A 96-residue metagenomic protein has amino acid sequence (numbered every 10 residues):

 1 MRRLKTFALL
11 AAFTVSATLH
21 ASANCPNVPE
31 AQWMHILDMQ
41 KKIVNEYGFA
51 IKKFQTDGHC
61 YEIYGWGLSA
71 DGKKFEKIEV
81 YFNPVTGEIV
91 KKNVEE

Functional and structural regions predicted by a protein language model:
M1-S22: Classic N-terminal secretory signal peptides
A12-T14, K42-N45, F54, D71-K73: Sterically constrained small-residue positions within well-ordered secondary structures of folded domains
N24-I51: Short, non-transmembrane alpha-helical segments in secretory-pathway proteins
G48, N83-T86: Alpha-helix termination/capping residues and helix-transition junctions
A50-V80, E95: Exposed beta-strand-loop-beta-strand "reactive/processing" segments of non-cytosolic proteins
V85-E96: Short, low-complexity, Pro/Ser/Thr/Gly-rich segments in the mature regions of secreted, periplasmic
